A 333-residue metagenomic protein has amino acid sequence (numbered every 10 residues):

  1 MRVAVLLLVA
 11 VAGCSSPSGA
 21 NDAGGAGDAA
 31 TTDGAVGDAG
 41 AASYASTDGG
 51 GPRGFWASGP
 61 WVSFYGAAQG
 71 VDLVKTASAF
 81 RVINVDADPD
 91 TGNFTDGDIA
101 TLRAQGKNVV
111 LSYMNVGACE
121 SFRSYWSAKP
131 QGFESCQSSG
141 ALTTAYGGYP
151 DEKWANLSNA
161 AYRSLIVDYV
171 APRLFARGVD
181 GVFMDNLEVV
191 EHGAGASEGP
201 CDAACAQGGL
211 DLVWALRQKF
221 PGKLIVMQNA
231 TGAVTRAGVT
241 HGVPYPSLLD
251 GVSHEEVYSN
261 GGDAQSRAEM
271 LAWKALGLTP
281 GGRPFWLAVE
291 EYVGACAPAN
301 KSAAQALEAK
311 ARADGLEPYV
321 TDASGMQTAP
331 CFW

Functional and structural regions predicted by a protein language model:
M1-G50: Ser/Thr-rich, Pro/Gly/Ala-heavy low-complexity intrinsically disordered linkers and tails of secreted extracellular
G51-Y146, S266, A306, K310-A313: N-terminal carbohydrate-binding/catalytic regions of secreted carbohydrate-active enzymes
A57-A77, T95, A160-F175, A233-G242 (+1 more regions): Short, acidic/polar
V62-S63, L278-W333: Substrate-binding cleft of secreted/luminal carbohydrate-active enzymes
S78-D90, L165-G199, L249-S253: Short acidic catalytic loops
F94-G97, K107-R173, G193-C201, L212 (+4 more regions): Substrate-binding/active-site clefts of carbohydrate-active enzymes
Y113, A206-G238, L249, H254 (+1 more regions): Aromatic-lined carbohydrate-recognition surfaces of secreted/lumenal glycan-active proteins
V226-N260, C296-G315: Substrate-binding cleft/loops of secretory-pathway carbohydrate-active enzymes
